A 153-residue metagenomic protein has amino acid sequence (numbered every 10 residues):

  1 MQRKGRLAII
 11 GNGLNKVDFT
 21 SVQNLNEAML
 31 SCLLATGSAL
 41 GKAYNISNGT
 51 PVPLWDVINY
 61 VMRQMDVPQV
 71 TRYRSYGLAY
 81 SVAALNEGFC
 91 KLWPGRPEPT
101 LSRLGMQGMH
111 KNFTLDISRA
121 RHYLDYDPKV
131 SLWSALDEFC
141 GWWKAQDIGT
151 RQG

Functional and structural regions predicted by a protein language model:
M1-I10, V67-P68, G95-L101: A short C-terminal helix-loop "cap" of Rossmann-like NAD(P)-dependent dehydrogenase/epimerase domains
I10-L33, G41-K42, W55: Substrate-positioning beta->alpha
G13-L14, N45, G49, G108 (+1 more regions): Conserved short-loop catalytic and cofactor-binding motifs
V17-Q23, G49-V52, L115, V130: Residue-level signal for the nucleotide or nucleotide-sugar donor/cofactor binding architecture
C32-P99, I117, D137-E138, T150-R151: Mid/C-terminal beta-alpha module of Rossmann-like enzyme folds, strongest in SDR-family dehydrogenases/epimerases
L54, L104-I117: Active-site loop of classical SDR/Rossmann-like NAD(P)-dependent oxidoreductases, centered on the catalytic Tyr-X3-Lys
I117-Y123, D127-G153: Amphipathic terminal alpha-helices
